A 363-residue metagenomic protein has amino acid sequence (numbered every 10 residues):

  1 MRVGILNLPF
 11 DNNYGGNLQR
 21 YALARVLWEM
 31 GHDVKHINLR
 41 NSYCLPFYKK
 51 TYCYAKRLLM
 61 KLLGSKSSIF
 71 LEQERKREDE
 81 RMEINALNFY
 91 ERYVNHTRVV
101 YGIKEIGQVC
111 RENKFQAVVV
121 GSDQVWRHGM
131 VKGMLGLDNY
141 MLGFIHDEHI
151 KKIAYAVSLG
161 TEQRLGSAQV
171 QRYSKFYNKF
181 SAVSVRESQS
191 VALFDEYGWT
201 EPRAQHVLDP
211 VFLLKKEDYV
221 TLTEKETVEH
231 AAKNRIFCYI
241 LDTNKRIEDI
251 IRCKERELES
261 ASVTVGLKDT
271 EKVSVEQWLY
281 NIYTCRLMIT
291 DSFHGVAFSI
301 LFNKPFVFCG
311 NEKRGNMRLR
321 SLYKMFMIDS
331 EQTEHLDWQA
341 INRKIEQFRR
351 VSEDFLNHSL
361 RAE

Functional and structural regions predicted by a protein language model:
M1-E363: Active-site anion-handling motifs in enzyme catalytic cores
